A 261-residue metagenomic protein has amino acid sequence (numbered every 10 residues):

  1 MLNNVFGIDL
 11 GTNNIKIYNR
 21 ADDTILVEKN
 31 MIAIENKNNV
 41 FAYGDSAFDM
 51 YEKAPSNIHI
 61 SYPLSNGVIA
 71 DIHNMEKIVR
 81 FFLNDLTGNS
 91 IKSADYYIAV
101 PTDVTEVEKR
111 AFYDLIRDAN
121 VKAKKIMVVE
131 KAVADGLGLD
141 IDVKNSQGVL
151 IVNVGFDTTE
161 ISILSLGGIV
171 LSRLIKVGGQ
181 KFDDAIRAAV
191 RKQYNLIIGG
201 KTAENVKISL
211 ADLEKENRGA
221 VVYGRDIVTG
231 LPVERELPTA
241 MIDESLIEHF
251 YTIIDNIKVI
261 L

Functional and structural regions predicted by a protein language model:
M1-F156, L164-L261: Nucleotide/phosphate-binding catalytic cleft detector across ATP-hydrolyzing and phosphate-transferring enzymes
